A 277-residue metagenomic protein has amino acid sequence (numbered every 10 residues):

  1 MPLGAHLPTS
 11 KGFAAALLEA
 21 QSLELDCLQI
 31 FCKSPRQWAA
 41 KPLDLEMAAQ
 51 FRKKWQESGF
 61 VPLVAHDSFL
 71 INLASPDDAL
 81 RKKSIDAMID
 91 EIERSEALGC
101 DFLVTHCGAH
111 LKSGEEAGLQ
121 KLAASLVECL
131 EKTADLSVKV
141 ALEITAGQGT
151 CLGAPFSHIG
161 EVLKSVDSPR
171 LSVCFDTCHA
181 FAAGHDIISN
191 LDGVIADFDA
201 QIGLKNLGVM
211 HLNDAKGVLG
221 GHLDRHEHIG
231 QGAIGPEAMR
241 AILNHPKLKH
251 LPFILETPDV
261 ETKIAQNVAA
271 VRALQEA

Functional and structural regions predicted by a protein language model:
M1-D67, I71, S75-E93, A277: N-terminal pre-domain/capping segments
H6-S10, K33-P35, D67-L70, G108-H110 (+4 more regions): Active-site beta-loop-alpha junctions enriched in small/polar residues
L18-E24, D44-V64, E91-G99, V127-D135 (+3 more regions): Acidic (Asp/Glu)-rich catalytic clusters
A20, H66, S84, S95 (+5 more regions): Conserved, mostly hydrophobic/aromatic
L28, A123, E128-E227: Acidic/histidine-rich catalytic cores of soluble enzymes
A39-M47, P76-A87, S113-A124, T150-H158 (+3 more regions): Alpha-helix N-cap and loop-to-helix initiation/capping positions
Q56-E57, L73-S172: Active-site acidic/histidine proton-transfer and metal-coordination neighborhood in alpha/beta enzyme cores
E261-A277: C-terminal helical cap(s) of enzyme catalytic domains, especially alpha/beta-barrels
